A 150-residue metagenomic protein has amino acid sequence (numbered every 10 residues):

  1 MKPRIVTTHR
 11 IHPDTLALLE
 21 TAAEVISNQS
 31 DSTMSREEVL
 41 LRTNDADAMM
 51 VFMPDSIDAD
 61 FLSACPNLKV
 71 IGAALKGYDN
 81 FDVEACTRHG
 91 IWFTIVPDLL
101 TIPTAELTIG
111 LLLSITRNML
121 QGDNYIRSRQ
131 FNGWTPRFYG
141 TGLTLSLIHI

Functional and structural regions predicted by a protein language model:
M1-T94: An N-terminal-biased, well-structured beta-alpha scaffold segment characteristic of Rossmann-like dinucleotide-binding
I5, L147-I148: Conserved hydrophobic helix-helix packing surfaces used for dimerization/oligomerization
H89, P97-L147: Phosphate-binding beta-alpha-beta segment of Rossmann-like dinucleotide-binding domains, i.e., the NAD(P)
